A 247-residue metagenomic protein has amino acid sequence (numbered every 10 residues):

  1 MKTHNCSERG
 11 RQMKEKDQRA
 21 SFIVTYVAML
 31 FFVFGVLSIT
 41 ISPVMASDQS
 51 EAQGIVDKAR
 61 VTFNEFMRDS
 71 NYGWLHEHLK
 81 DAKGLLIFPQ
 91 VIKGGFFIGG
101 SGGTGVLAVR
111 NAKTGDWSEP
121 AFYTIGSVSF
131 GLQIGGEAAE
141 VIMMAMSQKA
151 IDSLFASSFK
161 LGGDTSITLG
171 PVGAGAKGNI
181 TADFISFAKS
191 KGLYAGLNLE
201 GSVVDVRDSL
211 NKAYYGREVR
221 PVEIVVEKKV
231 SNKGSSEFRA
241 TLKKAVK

Functional and structural regions predicted by a protein language model:
M1-I23: N-terminal secretory signal peptides that target proteins for export/translocation
Y26-T40: Bacterial N-terminal signal peptides
T40-A46: Intrinsically disordered, low-complexity linkers and terminal tails enriched in Pro/Gly and often acidic or mixed-charge
S47-K247: Small-residue-enriched, tightly packed secondary-structure blocks
